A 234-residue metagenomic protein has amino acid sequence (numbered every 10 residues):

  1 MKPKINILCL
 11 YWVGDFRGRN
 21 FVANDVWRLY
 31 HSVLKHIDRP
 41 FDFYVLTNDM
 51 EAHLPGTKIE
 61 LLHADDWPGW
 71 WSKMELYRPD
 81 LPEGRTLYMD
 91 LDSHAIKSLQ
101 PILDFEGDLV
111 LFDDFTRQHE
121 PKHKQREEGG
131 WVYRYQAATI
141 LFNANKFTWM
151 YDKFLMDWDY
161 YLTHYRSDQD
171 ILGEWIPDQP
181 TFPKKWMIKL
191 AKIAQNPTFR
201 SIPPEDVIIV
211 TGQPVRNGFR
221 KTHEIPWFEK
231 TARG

Functional and structural regions predicted by a protein language model:
M1-G69, L81-P82, Q213-G234: N-terminal anchoring/stem segment of glycosyltransferases
P3, R39, K73, M89 (+3 more regions): Residues that flank catalytic or metal-binding motifs in active/ligand-binding sites
W27-L34, M74-R78, L99-L103, Q169-G173 (+2 more regions): Short amphipathic alpha-helical segments and helix-helix/interface helices
R39-N48, T86-D90, L109-F112, T181-P183 (+1 more regions): Short, hydrophobic beta-strand segments that form beta-sheet elements in well-ordered domains
Y44-A52, S93-S98, F115, K185-I188 (+1 more regions): Short, polar loop motifs at secondary-structure junctions
E51, K58-L61, D65, G69-P121: GT-A fold catalytic core of metal-dependent nucleotide-sugar glycosyltransferases, centered on the diacidic
P101-R166: Conserved catalytic core of nucleotide-sugar-dependent glycosyltransferases
A137-G234: Catalytic core and acceptor-binding pocket of nucleotide-sugar-dependent glycosyltransferases
